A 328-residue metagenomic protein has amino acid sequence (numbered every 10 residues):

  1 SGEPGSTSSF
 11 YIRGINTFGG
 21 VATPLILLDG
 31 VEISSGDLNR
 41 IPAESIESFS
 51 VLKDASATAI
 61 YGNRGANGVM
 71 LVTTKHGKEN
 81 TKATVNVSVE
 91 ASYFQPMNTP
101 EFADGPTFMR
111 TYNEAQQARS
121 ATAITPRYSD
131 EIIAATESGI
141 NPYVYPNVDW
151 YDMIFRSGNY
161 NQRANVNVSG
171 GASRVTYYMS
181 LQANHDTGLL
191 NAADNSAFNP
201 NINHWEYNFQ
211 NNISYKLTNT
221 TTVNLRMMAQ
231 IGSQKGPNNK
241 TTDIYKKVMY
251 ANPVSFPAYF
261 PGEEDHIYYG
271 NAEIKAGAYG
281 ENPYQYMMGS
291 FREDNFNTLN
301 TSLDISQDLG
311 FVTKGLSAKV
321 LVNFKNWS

Functional and structural regions predicted by a protein language model:
S1-Y11, I15-L25, V31, L38 (+3 more regions): Membrane-proximal, glycine/serine-rich, low-complexity loop/turn segments characteristic of large bacterial
I26-L27, V87-S88, S317-N326: Extended hydrophobic secondary-structure segments that form protein cores and membrane-embedded regions
K53: Flexible N-lobe loop architecture of eukaryotic-like protein kinase catalytic domains
T298-N300: Short, solvent-exposed loop/turn segments enriched in Ser/Thr/Gly
K314: Glycine-rich, aromatic-lined ligand/substrate-binding cores of catalytic and carbohydrate-binding domains
